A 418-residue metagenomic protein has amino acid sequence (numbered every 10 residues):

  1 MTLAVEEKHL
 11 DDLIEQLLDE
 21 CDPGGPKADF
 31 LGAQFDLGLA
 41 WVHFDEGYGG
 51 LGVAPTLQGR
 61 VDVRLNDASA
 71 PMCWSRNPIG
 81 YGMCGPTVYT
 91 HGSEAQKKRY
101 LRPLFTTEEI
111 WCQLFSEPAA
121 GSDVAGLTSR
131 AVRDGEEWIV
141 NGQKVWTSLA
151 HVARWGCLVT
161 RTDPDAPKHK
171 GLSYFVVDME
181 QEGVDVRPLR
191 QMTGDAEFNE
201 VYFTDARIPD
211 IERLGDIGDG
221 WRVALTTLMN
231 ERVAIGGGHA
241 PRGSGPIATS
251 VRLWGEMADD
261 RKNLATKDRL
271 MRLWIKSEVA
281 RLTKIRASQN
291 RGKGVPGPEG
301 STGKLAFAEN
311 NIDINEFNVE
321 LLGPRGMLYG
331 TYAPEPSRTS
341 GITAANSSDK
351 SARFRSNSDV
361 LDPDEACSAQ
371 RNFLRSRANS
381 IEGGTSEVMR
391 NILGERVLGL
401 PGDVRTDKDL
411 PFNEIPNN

Functional and structural regions predicted by a protein language model:
M1-I79, Q96-R99, P103-T106, I235 (+4 more regions): Amphipathic, small/basic residue-rich leader segments at the start of a protein or domain
D36, A40-E108, L149-W155, S277 (+6 more regions): Internal helix-loop-helix
T107-F115, V159: A short, Trp-centered hydrophobic/proline-enriched beta-strand micro-motif
A120, V145-A150, M192-T193, A378-G383: Glycine-rich phosphate/pyrophosphate-binding beta-alpha loops
S129-V132: A structural signal for short hydrophobic beta-strand segments in well-ordered beta-sheet cores
E136-E137, N141-L189: A short core secondary-structure module
V184-L282, N379, N413-N418: Glycine-rich beta->alpha junctions and the first turn(s) of the following alpha-helix
E278-S358: C-terminal helix-coil-helix/basic helical segment that borders enzyme active sites and/or dimer interfaces and provides
